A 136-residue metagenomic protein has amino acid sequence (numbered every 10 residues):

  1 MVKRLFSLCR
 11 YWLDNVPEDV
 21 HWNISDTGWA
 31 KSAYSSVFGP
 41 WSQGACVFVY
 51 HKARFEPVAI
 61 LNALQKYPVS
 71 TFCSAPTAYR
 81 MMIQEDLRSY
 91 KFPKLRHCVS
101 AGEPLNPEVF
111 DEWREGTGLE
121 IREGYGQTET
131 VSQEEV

Functional and structural regions predicted by a protein language model:
K3-S70, M81, E85: Conserved AMP-binding/adenylation subdomain of ANL enzymes
W12, I24-S25, Y50, A75 (+2 more regions): Short hydrophobic "strand-cap" motifs at the C-terminus of beta-strands
S42, V69-S74, I83-V136: Gly/Ser/Thr-rich phosphate-binding loop
